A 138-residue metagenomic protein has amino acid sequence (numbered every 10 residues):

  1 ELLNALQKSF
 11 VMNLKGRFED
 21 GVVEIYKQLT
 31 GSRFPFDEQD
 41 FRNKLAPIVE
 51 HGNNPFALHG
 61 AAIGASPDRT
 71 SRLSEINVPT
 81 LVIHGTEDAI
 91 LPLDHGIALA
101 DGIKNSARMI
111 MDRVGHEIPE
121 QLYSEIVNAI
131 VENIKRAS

Functional and structural regions predicted by a protein language model:
L2-S71, V78, A98: Alpha/beta-hydrolase
I76, V82-H84, D88: Short beta-strand/loop motif that positions the catalytic acidic residue of the alpha/beta-hydrolase fold
N77-V78, N105: Active-site acidic short loop of glycosyltransferases
V78-P79, P119: Short, proline-centered helix/strand-breaking motifs
H84, H95, H116: Histidine-centered active-site/metal-ligand motif
A89-H95: Conserved alpha/beta-hydrolase "acid-adjacent" motif
I97-S106: Active-site-adjacent alpha-helix of alpha/beta-hydrolase-fold enzymes
S106-S138: Catalytic active-site module of serine/aspartate enzymes centered on a nucleophile-bearing elbow/loop
